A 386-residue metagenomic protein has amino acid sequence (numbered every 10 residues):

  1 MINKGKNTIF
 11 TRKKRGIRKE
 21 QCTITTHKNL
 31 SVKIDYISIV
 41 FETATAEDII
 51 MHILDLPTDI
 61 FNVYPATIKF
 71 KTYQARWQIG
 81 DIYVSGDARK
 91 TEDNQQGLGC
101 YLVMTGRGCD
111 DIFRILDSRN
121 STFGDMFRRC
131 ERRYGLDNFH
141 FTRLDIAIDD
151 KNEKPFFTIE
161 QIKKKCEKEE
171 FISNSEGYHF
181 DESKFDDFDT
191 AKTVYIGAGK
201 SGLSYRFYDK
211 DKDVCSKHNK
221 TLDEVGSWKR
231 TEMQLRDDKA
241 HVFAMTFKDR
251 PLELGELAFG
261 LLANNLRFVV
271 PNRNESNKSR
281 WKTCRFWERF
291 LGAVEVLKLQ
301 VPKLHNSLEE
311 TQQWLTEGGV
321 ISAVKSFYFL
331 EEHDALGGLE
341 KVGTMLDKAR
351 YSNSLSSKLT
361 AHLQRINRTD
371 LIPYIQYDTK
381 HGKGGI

Functional and structural regions predicted by a protein language model:
M1-N306, W314-I386: Structured, helix-rich domain cores that form ligand/interaction pockets
T311: Residues in the recognition helix of alpha-helical DNA-binding motifs
